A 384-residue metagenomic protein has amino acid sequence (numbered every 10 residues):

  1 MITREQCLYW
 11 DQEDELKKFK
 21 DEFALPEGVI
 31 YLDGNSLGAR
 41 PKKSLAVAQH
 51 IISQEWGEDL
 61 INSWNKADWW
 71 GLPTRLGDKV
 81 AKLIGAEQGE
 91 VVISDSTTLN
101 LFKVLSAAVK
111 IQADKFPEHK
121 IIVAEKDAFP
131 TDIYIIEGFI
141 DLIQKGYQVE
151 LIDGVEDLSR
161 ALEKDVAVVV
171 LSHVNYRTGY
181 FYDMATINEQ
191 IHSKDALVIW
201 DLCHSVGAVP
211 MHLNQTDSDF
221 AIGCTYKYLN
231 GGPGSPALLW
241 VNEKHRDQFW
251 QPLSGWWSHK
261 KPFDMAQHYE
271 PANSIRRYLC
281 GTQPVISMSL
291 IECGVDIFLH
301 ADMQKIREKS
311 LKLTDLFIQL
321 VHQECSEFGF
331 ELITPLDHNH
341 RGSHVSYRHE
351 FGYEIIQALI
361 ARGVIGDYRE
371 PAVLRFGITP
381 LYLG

Functional and structural regions predicted by a protein language model:
M1-G384: Pyridoxal 5′-phosphate
